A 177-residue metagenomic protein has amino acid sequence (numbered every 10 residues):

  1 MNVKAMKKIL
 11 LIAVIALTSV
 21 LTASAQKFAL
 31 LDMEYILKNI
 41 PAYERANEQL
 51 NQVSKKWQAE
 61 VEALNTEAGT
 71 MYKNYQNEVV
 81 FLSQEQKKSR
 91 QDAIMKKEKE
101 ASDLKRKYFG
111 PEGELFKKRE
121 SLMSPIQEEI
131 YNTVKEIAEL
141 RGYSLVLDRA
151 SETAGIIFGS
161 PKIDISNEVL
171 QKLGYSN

Functional and structural regions predicted by a protein language model:
M1-I9: Positively charged n-region of N-terminal signal peptides that target proteins for export
L11-I12, I36: General alpha-helical segment detector with a strong preference for membrane-spanning helices and helix-boundary regions
I12-V20: Bacterial N-terminal signal peptides
L21-A25: Sec/Tat signal peptide C-region and signal peptidase I cleavage site
Q26-N177: Amphipathic, charged alpha-helical segments and their helix-to-coil junctions in extracytoplasmic/peripheral assemblies
